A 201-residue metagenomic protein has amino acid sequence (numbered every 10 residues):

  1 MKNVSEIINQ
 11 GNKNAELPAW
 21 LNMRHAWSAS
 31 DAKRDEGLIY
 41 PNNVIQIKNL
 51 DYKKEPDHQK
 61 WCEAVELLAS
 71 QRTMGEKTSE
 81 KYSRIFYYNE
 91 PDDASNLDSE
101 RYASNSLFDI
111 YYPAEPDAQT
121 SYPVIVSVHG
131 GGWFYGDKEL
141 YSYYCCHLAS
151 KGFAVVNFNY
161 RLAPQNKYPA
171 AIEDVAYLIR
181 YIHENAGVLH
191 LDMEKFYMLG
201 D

Functional and structural regions predicted by a protein language model:
I8-W27, G75, S79, S150 (+1 more regions): Residues at the C-terminal ends
L21-T120: N-terminal cap/lid segment of alpha/beta-hydrolase-fold proteins
A114, G131, A154, N159-A163: Short beta-to-alpha linker loops that shape the active-site pocket of alpha/beta-hydrolase fold enzymes
Q119-G132: Short beta-strand element of the alpha/beta-hydrolase
T120, H183-L199: Gly/Ser-rich "nucleophile elbow"/oxyanion-hole loop immediately N-terminal to the catalytic nucleophile in hydrolases
Y135-E139, Q165-N166: Short N-terminal helix/helix-N-cap motif within the alpha/beta-hydrolase-1
E139-N157: Short amphipathic alpha-helix adjacent to the substrate-entry channel of hydrolases
N166-V188: Alpha/beta-hydrolase active-site loop
